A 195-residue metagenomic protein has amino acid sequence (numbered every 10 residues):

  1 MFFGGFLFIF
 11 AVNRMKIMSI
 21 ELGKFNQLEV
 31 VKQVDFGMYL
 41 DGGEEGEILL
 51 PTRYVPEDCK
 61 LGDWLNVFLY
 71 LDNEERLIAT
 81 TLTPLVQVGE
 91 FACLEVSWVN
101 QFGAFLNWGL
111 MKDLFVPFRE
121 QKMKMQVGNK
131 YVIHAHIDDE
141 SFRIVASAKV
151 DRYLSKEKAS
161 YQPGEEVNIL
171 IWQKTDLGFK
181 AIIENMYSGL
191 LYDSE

Functional and structural regions predicted by a protein language model:
F2-F3, F8-E195: Single-stranded RNA-binding regions, centering on S1/OB-family and related RNA-binding modules
